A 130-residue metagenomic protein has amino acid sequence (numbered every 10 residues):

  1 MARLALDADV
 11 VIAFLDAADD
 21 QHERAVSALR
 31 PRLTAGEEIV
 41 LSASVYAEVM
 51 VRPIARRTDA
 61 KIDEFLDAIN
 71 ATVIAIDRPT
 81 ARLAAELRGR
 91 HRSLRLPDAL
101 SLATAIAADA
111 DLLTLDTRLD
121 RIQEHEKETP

Functional and structural regions predicted by a protein language model:
A2-R3, A17, E23-H91, A103-L113 (+1 more regions): PIN-domain endoribonuclease scaffold, especially VapC-family toxins
L4-A13: Asp-based phosphoryl-transfer active-site loop
V11, R118-L119: Catalytic metal-binding/acid-base residues of hydrolase active sites
P97: Glycine-rich, Arg-bearing micro-motifs that act as flexible, cationic patches
K127-P130: Short hydrophobic/aromatic-enriched beta-strand-loop microsegments
